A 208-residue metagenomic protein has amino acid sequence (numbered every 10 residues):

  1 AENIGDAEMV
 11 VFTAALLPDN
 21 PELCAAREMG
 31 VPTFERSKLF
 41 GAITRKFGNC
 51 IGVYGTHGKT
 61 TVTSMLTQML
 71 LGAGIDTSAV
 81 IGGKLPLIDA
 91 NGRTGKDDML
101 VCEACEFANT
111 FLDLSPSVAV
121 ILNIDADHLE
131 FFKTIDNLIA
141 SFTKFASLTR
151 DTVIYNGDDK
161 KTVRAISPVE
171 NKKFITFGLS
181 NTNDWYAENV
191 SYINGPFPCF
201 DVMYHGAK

Functional and structural regions predicted by a protein language model:
E2-G5, A14-G157, K161-K173: Phosphate-binding loop of NTP-binding sites
T13-A14, F132-I139, D151, S167-K208: Adenine nucleotide phosphate-binding catalytic loops in nucleotide-utilizing enzymes
